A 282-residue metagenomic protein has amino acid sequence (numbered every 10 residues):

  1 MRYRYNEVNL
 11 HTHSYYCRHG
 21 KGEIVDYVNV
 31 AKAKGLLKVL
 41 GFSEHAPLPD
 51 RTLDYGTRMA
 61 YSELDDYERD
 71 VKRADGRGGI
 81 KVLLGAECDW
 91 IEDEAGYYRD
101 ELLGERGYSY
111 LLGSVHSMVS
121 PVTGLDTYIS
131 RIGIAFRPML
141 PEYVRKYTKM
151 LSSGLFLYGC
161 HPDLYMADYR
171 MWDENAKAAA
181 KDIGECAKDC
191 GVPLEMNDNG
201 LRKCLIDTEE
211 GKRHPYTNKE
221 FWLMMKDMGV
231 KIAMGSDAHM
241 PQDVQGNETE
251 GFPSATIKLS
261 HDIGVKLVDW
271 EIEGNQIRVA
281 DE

Functional and structural regions predicted by a protein language model:
M1-E92, Y97-L103, D168-R170, E174-I183 (+5 more regions): An N-terminally biased module of ancient metal coordination in phosphate/nucleic-acid-related enzymes
M1-S14, I24, L155, M166-A167 (+1 more regions): Charged catalytic cores and adjacent phosphate/nucleic-acid-binding surfaces used for phosphate/nucleic-acid chemistry
K21, L48-P49, R106, Y110-K203 (+1 more regions): Divalent metal-binding pocket/active-site signature
L37-K38, S109, L157, K266: Short acidic/polar active-site loop segments enriched in Thr and Asp
Y55-M59, Y128-G133, E210-G211: Short glycine-enriched, charge-decorated loop/helix-capping segments at active-site entrances that position
